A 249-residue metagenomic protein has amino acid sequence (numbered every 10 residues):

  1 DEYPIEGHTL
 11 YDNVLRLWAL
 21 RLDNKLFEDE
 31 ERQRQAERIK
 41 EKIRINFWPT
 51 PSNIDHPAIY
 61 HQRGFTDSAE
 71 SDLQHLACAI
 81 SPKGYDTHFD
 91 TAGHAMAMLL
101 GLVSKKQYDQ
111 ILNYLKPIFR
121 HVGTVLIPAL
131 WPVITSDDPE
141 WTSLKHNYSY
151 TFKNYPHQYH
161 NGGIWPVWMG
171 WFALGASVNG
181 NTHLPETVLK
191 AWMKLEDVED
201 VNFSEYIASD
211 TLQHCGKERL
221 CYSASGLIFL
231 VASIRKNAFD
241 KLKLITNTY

Functional and structural regions predicted by a protein language model:
D1-E2, A77-I80, Y148-H157: Short glycine/proline-rich turn/loop motifs
I5-T9, L15-S136, K194-A224, V231: Catalytic cores of carbohydrate-active enzymes
P117-H121, P139-T142, Y150, N154 (+2 more regions): Non-catalytic C-terminal accessory modules of carbohydrate-active enzymes
